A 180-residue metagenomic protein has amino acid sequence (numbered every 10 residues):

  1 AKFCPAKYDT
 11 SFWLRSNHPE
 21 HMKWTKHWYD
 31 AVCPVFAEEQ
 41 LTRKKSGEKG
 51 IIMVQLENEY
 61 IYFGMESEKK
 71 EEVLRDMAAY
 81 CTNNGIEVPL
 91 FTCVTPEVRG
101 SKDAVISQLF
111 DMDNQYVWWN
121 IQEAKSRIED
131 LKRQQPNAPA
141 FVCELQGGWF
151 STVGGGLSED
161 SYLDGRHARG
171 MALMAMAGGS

Functional and structural regions predicted by a protein language model:
A1-V88: Active-site mouth of glycoside hydrolases
K2-F3, M65-E68, K102-V105, T152-G156: Short acidic, glycine/serine/threonine-rich loops at helix termini
F3-S11, S107-D111, E159: Short, hinge-like loop/turn segments at secondary-structure boundaries
P19-H27, L90-T92, R127-I128, W149 (+1 more regions): Low-complexity, flexible helical/coil segments
W24, S46, K69, D103 (+2 more regions): Generic detector of ordered secondary-structure context
E39-I61, M77-D103, Q108-Q115, P139-C143 (+2 more regions): Aromatic-lined carbohydrate-recognition surfaces of secreted/lumenal glycan-active proteins
A79-N83, N114-S180: Catalytic-core region of carbohydrate-active enzymes that cleave or remodel glycosidic bonds
